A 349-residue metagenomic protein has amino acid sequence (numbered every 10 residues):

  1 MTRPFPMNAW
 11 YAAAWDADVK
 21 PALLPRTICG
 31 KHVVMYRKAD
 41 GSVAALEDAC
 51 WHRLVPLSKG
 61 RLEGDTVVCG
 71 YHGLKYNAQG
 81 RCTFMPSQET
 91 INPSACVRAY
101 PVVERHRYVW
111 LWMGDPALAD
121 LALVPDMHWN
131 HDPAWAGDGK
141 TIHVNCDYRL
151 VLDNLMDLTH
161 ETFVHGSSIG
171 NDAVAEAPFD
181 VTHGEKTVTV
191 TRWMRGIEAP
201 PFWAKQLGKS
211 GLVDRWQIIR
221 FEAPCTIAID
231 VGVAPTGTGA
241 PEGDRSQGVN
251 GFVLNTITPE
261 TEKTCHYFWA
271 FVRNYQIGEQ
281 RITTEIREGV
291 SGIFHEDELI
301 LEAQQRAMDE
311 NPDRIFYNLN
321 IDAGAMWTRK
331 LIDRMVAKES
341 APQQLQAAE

Functional and structural regions predicted by a protein language model:
T2-A136, F252, A348-E349: Rieske [2Fe-2S] iron-sulfur-binding domain
S42, L121-E349: C-terminal catalytic domain of Rieske-type non-heme iron oxygenases
